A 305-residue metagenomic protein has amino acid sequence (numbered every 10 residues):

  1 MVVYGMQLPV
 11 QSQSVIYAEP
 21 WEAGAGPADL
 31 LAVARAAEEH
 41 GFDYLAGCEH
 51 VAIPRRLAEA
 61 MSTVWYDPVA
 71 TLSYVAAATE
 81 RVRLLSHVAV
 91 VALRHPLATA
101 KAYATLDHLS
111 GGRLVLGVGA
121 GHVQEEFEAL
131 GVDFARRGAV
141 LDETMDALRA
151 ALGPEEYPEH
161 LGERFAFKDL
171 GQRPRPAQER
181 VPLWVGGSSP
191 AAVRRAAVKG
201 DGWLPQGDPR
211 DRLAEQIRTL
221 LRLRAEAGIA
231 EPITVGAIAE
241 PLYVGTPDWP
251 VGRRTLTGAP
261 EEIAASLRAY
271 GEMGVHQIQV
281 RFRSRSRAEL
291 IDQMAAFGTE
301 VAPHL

Functional and structural regions predicted by a protein language model:
M1-A78, V181, R281-S284, A288 (+3 more regions): N-terminal beta1-alpha1-beta2 module of alpha/beta enzyme domains
V2, L8-V10, A36-E38, A135-A177 (+1 more regions): An alpha-helical appendage that flanks or caps ligand/catalytic pockets
V2, R55-E59, S73, S86 (+3 more regions): Internal, glycine-rich beta/alpha segment that forms the wall or movable "lid" of small-molecule/cofactor binding
Y4-M6, L45-G47, R83-S86, L114-V118 (+4 more regions): Hydrophobic faces of well-ordered beta-strands that scaffold small-molecule active sites in alpha/beta enzyme cores
S14-P27, H87-L97, Q178-S188, P247-E261: Active-site mouth loops of central-metabolism enzymes
A18-A23, E59-M61, E128-R136, G252-L256: Glycine-rich tight-turn/loop motif centered on a GG-T
G24-A37, T99-A102, V185-R195, L256-A269: Short, acidic/polar
E39-F42, G111, G200-D201, V275: A structural motif
